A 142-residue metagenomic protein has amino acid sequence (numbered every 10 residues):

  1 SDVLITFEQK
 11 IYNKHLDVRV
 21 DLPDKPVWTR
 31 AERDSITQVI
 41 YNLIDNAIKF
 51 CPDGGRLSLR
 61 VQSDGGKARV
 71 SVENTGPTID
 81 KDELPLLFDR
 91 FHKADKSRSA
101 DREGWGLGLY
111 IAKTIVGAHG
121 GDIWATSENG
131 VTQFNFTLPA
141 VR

Functional and structural regions predicted by a protein language model:
Y12, D17-V27: Conserved catalytic submotifs in the C-terminal HATPase_c
A47-I48: Short helix-loop "hinge" at the ATP-lid/N-box region of the Bergerat-fold HATPase_c
G54-G66: Short beta-strand/loop element within the Bergerat-fold HATPase_c
N74: Acidic ATP/Mg2+-coordinating residue in the GHKL
I79-K93: Short conserved segment of the HATPase_c
G108, A112: Short alpha-helical Gxxx[C/S/T] motif in the catalytic ATP-binding
G120-G121: Conserved glycine-rich
